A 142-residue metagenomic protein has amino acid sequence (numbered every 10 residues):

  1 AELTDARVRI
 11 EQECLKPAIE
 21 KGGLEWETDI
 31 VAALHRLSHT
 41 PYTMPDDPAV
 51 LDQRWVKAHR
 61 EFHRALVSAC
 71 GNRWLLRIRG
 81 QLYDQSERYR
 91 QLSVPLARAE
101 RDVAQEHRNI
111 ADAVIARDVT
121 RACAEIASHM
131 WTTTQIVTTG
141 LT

Functional and structural regions predicted by a protein language model:
T4-R9, E13-L15, E20-Q91, A104-D112 (+1 more regions): Conserved amphipathic alpha-helical segments that form helical-bundle/coiled-coil interaction surfaces
P95-A99: Solvent-exposed loop and edge beta-strand segments that line ligand/cofactor-binding and catalytic clefts
H129-T142: Short, charge-rich amphipathic alpha-helical segments embedded in non-transmembrane helical bundles/solenoids
